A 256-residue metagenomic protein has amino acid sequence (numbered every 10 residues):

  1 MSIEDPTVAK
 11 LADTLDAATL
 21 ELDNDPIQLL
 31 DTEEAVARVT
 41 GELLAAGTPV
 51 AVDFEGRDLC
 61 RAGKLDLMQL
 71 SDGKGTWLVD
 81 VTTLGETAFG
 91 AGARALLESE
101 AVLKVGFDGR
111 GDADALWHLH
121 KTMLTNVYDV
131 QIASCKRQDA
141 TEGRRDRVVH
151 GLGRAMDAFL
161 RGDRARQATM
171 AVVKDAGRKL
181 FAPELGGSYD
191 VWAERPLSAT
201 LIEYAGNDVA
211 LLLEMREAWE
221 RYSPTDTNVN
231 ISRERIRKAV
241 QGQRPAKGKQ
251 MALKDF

Functional and structural regions predicted by a protein language model:
M1-V50: N-terminal accessory regions of nucleic-acid-interacting proteins
T7-D13, T225-F256: Common nucleic-acid-contacting/processivity interface regions adjacent to the catalytic cores of nucleic-acid enzymes
P49-E55, D129, D208: Short acidic catalytic loops
V50-A62, D112: Short acidic, Gly/Ser-rich segments with clustered Asp/Glu that frequently serve as metal-coordination loops in enzyme
C60-G75: A short alpha/beta connector and helix-capping loop motif
S99-K104: Short active-site oxyanion
V130-G162: Short alpha-helix plus adjacent loop in nuclease-associated cores
R166-Q241: Acidic, Mg2+-coordinating catalytic module of metal-dependent nucleases/exonucleases that use a two-metal-ion mechanism
